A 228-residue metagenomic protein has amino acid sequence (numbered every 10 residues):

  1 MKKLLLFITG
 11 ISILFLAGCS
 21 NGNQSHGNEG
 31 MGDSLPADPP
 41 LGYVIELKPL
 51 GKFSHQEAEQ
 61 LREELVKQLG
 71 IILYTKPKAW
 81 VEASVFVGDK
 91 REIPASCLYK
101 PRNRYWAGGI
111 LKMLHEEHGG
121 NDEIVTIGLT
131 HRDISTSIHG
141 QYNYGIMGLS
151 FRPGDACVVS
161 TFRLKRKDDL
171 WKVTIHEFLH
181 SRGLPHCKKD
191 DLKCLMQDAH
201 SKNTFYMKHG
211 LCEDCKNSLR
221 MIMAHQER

Functional and structural regions predicted by a protein language model:
M1-L4: Positively charged n-region of N-terminal signal peptides that target proteins for export
L6-I11: Sec-dependent N-terminal signal peptides
L16-G18: C-terminal motif of bacterial Sec signal peptides marking the signal peptidase cleavage site
S20-G22: Bacterial signal peptide processing site
D38-E57: Fold-level signature of zinc-dependent metallopeptidase catalytic domains
H55, E59, E63-V173, P185: Metzincin-family zinc-dependent endopeptidase catalytic domain
Y142-D169, P185-R228: Metalloprotease/metallohydrolase-associated module, dominated by Zn2+-dependent proteases
L179, G183-L184: Active-site-flanking alpha-helical
